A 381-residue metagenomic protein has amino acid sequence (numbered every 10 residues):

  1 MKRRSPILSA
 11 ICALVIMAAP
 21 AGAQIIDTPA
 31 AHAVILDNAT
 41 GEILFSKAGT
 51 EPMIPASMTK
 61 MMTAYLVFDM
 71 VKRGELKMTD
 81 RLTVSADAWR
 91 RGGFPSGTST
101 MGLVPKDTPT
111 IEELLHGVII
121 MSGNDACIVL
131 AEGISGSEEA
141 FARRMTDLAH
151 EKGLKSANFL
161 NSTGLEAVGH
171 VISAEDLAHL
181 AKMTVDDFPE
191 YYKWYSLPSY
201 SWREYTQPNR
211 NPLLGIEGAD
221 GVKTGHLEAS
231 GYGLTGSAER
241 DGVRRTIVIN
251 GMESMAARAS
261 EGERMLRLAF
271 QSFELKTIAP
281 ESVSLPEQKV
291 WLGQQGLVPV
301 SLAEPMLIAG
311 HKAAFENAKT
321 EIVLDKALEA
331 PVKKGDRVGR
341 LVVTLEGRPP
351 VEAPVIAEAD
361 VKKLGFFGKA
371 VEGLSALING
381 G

Functional and structural regions predicted by a protein language model:
M1-I11: Bacterial N-terminal signal peptides that target proteins for export
S5, P20-A21: Long, low-complexity, intrinsically disordered N-terminal extensions of eukaryotic proteins, enriched
S9-A19: Bacterial N-terminal signal peptides
L14, Q24-I26, F94, A238 (+2 more regions): Sterically constrained small-residue positions within well-ordered secondary structures of folded domains
M17-A18, V71-K72, L82, G233 (+2 more regions): Ubiquitous "structural anchor" signal
A21-E175, K182-D186, Y200: Active-site-adjacent loops and short helices of periplasmic peptidoglycan-processing enzymes
L154-N158, E166-G381: Domain-terminus/edge residues, biased toward the C-terminal soluble/receptor-binding domains of extracytoplasmic
